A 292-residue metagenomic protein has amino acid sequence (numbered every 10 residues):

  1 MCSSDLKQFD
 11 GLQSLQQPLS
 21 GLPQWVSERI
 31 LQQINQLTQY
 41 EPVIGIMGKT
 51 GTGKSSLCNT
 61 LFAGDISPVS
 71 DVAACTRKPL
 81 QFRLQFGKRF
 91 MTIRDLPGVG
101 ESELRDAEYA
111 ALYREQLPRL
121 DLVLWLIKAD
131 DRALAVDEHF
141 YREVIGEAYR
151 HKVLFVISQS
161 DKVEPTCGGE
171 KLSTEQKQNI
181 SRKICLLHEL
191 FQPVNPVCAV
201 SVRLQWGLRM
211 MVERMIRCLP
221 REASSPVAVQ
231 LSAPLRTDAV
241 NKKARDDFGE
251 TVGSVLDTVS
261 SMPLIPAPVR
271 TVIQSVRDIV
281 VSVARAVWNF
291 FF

Functional and structural regions predicted by a protein language model:
M1, D121, N195: Conserved acidic residues
S4-R94, F290: Conserved G1/Walker A P-loop phosphate-binding module
F62, P97-G98, K128: Short glycine-/small-residue-rich Rossmann-like dinucleotide-binding loops
P68-S70, F82-R119: Conserved nucleotide-sensing/catalytic segment adjacent to the nucleotide-binding pocket in NTP-handling enzymes
C75, R105-D106, L134, I180: A conditional alpha-helix N-cap/helix-loop micro-motif detector
Q85-K88, L112-Q192: Conserved C-terminal guanine-recognition region of P-loop GTPase G domains, centered on the G4
D161-V229: Canonical P-loop GTPase G-domain recognition
V200, V212-L219, L235-F292: P-loop NTP-binding site
